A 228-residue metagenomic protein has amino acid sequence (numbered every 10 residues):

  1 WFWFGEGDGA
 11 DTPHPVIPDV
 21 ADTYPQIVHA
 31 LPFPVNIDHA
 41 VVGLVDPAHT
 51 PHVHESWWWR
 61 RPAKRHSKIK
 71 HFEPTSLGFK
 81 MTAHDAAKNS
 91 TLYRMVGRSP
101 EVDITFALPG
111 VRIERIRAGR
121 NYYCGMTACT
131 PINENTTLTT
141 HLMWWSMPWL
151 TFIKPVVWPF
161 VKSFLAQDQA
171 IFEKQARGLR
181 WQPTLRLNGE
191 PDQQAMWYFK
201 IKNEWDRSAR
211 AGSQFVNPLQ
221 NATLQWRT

Functional and structural regions predicted by a protein language model:
W1, G7-T228: C-terminal catalytic domain of Rieske-type non-heme iron oxygenases
